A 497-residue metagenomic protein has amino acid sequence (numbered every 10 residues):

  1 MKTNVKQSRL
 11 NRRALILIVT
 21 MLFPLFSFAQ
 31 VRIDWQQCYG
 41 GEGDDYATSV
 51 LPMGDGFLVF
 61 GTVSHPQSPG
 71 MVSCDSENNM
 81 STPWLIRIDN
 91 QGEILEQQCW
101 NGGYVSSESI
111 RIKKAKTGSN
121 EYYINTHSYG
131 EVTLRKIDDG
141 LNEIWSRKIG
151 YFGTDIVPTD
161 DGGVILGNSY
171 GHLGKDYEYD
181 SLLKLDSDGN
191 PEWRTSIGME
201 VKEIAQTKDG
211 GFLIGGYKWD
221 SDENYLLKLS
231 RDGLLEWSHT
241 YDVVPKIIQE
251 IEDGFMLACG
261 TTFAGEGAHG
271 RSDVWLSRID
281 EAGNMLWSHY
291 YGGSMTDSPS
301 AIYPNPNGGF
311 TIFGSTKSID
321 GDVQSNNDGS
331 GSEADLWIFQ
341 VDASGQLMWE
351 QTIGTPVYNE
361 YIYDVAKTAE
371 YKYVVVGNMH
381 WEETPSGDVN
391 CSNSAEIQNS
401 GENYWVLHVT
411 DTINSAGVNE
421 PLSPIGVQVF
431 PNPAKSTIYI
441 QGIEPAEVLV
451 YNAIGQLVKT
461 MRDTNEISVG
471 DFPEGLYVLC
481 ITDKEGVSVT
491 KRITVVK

Functional and structural regions predicted by a protein language model:
M1-W35: Bacterial Sec-dependent N-terminal signal peptides
Q7-R9, A14, L22, N419-V427 (+1 more regions): Short, basic, low-complexity termini and linkers enriched in Ser/Thr/Gly/Pro that act as targeting/leader peptides
R9-L10, I110, T133, S488-V489: Short alpha-helical segments used as structural interaction elements across diverse proteins
T20, T154, V427-V429: Generic N-terminal simple sequence motifs
A29-G417: A sequence-level/structural motif corresponding to short, flexible coil/turn segments enriched in small polar residues
R87, D138, P421-F430, A434-K497: C-terminal outer-membrane/trafficking sorting elements
